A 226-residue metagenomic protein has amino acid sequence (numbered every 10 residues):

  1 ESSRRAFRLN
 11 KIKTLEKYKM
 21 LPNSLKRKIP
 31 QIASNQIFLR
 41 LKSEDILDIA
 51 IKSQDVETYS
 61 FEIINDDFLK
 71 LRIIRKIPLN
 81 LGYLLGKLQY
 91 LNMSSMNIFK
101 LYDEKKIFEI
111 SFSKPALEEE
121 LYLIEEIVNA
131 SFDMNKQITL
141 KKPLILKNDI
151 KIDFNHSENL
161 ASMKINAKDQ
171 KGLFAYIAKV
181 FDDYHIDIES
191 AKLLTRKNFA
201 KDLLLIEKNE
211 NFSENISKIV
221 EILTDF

Functional and structural regions predicted by a protein language model:
E1-F226: Regulatory modules associated with amino-acid/nitrogen control
